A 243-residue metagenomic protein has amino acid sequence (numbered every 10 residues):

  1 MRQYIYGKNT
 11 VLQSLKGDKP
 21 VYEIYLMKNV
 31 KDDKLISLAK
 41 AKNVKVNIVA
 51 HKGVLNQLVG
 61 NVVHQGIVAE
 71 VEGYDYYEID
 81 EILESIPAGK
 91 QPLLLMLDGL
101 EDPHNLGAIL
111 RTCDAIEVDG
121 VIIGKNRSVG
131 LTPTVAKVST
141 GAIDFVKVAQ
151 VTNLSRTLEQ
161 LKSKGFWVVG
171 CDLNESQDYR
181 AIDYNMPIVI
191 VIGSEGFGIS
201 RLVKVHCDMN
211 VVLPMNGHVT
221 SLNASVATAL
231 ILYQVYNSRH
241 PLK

Functional and structural regions predicted by a protein language model:
M1-E84: N-terminal positively charged helical leader segments and presequences
K16-K19, E84-Q177: RNA substrate-binding interface of SAM-dependent RNA methyltransferases
G17, K137-T140, K204-K243: Structured adenosyl-cofactor binding patch, chiefly the S-adenosyl-L-methionine
N29-V30, H51-V54, N126-S128, L154 (+2 more regions): Short, ordered loop/turn segments at secondary-structure junctions
K31, S128-T134, F197-V203: Short, glycine/polar-rich helix-capping loops at beta-to-alpha or helix-loop-helix junctions that flank or form
K40, L158-K162, Y236: Surface-exposed amphipathic alpha-helices with a cationic face
V169-N223: Active-site/ligand-binding-proximal alpha/beta "capping" segment
